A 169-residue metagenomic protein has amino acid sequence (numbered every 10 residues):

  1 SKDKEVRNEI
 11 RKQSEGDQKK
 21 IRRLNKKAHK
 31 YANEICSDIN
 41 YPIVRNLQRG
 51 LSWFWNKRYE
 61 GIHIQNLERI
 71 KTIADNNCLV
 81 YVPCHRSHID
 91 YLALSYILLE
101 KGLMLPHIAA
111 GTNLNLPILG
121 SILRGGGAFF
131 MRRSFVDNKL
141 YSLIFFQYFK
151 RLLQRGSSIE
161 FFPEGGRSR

Functional and structural regions predicted by a protein language model:
S1-V80, H85-Y96, G120-G127, F146-Q147: Membrane-anchoring hydrophobic helices of lipid-metabolizing enzymes
H29, G102, G125-A128, E160-R167: Short acidic (Asp/Glu) and glycine-rich catalytic loops that position anionic groups and cofactors
W55-G61, I108, F135-L140: Short, flexible loop segments at the rims of nucleotide/cofactor-binding pockets, characterized by
Q65, Y81-C84, L94, A109-G111 (+2 more regions): Generic beta-strand/beta-sheet core signal
N77-C84, F145-R169: Conserved Motif II region of HX4D acyltransferases
I89-D90, Y141, R169: Secondary-structure boundary/capping motif
Y91-E100, M104-D137: Metal-dependent catalytic core segments for phosphate chemistry
F130-Q147, I159: Catalytic core segments in nucleotide and nucleic-acid processing enzymes
